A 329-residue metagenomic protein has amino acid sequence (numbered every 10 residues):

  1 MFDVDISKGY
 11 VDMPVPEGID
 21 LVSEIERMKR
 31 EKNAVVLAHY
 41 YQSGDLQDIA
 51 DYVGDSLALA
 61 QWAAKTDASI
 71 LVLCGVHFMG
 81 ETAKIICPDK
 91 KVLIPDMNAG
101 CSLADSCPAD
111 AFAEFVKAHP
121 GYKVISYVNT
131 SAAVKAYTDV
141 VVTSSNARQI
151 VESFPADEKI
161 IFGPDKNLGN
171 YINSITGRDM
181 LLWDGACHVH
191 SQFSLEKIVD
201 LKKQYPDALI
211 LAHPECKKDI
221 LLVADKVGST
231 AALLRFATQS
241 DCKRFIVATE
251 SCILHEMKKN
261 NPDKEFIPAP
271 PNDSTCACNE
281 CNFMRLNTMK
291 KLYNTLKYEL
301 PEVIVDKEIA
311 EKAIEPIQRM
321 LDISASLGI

Functional and structural regions predicted by a protein language model:
M1-G228, A232-V247, L254, K259-A269 (+1 more regions): Active-site loop-to-helix "anion-binding N-cap" substructures in soluble metabolic enzymes
